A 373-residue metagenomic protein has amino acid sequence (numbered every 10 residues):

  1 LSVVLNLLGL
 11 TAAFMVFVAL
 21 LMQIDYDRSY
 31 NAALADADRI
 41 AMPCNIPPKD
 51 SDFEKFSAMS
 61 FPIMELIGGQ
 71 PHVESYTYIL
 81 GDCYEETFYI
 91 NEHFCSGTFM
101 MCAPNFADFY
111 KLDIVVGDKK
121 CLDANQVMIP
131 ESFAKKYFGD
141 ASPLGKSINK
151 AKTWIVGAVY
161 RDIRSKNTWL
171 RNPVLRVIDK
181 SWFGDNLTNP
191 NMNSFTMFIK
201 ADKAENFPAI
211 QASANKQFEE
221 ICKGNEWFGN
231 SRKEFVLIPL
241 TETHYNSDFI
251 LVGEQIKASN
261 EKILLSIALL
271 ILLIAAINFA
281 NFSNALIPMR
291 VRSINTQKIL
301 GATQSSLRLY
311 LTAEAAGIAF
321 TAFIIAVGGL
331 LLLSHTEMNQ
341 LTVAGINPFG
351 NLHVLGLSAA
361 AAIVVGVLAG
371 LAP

Functional and structural regions predicted by a protein language model:
L1, L34, F207, Q217-A268 (+2 more regions): Membrane-helix entry/capping segments
L1-L5, I277-I318: Intracellular coupling helices
L1-M15: N-terminal signal-anchor/signal peptide hydrophobic helix marking the start of the first transmembrane segment
N6, S259-A268, L272, N284 (+4 more regions): Internal alpha-helical transmembrane segments of multi-pass membrane proteins, especially GPCRs
F17-Y137, A141, N149-K152, P208 (+3 more regions): Structured, solvent-exposed hinge/loop segments at the ends of secondary-structure elements
A19, V236, A315-P373: Small-residue-rich transmembrane alpha-helices
L21, I267-S293, L368-P373: A hydrophobic alpha-helix feature that marks transmembrane segments and, especially, their cytosolic C-terminal ends
M100-V116, Q126-I256: Mid-to-C-terminal secondary-structure elements that act as membrane-proximal/extracytoplasmic interface segments
